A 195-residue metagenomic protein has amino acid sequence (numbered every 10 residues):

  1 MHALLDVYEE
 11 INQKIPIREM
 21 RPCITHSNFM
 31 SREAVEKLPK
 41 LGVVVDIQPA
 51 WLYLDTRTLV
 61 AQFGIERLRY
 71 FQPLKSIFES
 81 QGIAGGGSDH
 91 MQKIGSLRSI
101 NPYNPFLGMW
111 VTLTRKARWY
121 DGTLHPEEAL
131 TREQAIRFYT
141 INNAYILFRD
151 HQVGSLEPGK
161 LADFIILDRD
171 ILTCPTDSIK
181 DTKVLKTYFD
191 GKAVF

Functional and structural regions predicted by a protein language model:
M1-P22, H26-S27, R32-E36, I47-T173 (+3 more regions): His/Asp/Glu-enriched, well-ordered alpha-helical/loop segment that forms or immediately abuts the divalent-metal
P39-G42: Structural alpha-helical segments in enzyme catalytic/regulatory domains
